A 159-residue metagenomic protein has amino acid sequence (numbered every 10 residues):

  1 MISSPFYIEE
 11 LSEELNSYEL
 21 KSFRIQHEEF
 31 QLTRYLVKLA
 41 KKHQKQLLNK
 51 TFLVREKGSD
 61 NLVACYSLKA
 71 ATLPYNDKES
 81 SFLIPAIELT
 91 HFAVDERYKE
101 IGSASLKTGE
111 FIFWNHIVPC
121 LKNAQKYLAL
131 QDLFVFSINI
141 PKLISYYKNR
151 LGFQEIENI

Functional and structural regions predicted by a protein language model:
M1-S103, F111, N115, P119-I159: Non-catalytic substrate-recognition and accessory regions of acyl/acetyltransferase enzymes
